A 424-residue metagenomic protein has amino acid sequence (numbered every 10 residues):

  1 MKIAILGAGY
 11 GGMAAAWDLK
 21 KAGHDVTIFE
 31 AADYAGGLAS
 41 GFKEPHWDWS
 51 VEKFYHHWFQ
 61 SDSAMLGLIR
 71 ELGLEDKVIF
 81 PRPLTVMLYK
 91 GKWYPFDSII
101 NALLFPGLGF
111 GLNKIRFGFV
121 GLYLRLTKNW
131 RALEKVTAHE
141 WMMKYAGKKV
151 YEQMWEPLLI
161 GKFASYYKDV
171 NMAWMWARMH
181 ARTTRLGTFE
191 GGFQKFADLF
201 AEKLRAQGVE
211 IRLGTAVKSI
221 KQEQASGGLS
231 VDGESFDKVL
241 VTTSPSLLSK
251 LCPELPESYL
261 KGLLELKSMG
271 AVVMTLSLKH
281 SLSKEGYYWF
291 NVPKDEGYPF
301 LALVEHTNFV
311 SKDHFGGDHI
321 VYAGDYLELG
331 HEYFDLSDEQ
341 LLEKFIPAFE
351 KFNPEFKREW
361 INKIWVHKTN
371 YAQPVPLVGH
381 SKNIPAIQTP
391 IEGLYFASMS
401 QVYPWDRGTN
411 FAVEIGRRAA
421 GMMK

Functional and structural regions predicted by a protein language model:
K2-I28: N-terminal Rossmann-like FAD-binding beta1-loop-alpha1 element of flavoenzymes
K20-P45: Glycine-rich FAD pyrophosphate-binding loop
A22, T215-K221, G227-V321, Y326-D335 (+3 more regions): Mid-domain catalytic core of redox enzymes that form a hydrophobic substrate pocket/lid adjacent to a catalytic redox
H56-S63, W130-A138, A146, H180-K203 (+2 more regions): Short beta-strand to alpha-helix junction loop
S61-L66, R70-M172, R178-T184: Mobile amphipathic helical/loop "lid" adjacent to a hydrophobic cofactor/ligand pocket
V170, V310-G316, T369-F396, S400-Y403: FAD-binding beta-loop-beta segment adjacent to the flavin cofactor pocket
W174-L229, S235-K238, T242: Helical element adjacent to the flavin cofactor pocket in flavoenzyme catalytic cores
M399-M423: A conserved FAD-binding loop/helix module that cradles the flavin
